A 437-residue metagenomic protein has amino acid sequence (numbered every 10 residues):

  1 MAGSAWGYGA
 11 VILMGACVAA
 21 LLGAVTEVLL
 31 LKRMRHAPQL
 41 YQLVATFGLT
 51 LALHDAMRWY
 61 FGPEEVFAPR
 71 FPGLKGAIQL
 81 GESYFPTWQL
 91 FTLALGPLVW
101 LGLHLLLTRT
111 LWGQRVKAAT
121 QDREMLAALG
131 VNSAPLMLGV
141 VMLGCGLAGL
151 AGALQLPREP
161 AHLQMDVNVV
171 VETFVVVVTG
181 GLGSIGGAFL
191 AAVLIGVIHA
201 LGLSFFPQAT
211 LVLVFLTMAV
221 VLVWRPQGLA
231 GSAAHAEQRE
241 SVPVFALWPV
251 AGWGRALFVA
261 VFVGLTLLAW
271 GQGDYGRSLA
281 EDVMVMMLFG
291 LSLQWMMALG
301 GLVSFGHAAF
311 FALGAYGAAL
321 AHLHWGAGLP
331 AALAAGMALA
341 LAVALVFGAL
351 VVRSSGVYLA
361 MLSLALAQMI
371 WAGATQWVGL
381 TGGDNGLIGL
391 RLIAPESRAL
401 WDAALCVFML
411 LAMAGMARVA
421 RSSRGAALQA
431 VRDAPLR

Functional and structural regions predicted by a protein language model:
G3-A5, L29-Q39, S204, W270-G271 (+1 more regions): Membrane interface segments of multi-pass transport proteins and intramembrane proteases
S4-C17, L138-W224, S292, A308 (+4 more regions): Transmembrane alpha-helical segments in multi-pass inner-membrane proteins
A10, L40-E64, P207-F215, E237-R437: Transmembrane alpha-helices and adjacent helix-loop boundaries
A16-L22, L49-M57, L95-H104, C145-A148 (+5 more regions): Hydrophobic core segments of alpha-helical transmembrane domains in multi-pass membrane transport and ion-translocation
L21, V25-L29, G102-L107, V221-Q227 (+4 more regions): Structural signal for the C-terminal ends of transmembrane alpha-helices and the immediately following loop
E27-K32, A56-F67, Q155-L156: Transmembrane alpha-helix boundary signature
L31, R35, L107, K117 (+10 more regions): Helix-capping/transition residues at the boundaries of transmembrane alpha-helices and the short helical linkers
S83-H162, I185-L190, W253, R398-R437: Helix-loop-helix "hairpin" substructures at the membrane interface of multi-pass membrane proteins
